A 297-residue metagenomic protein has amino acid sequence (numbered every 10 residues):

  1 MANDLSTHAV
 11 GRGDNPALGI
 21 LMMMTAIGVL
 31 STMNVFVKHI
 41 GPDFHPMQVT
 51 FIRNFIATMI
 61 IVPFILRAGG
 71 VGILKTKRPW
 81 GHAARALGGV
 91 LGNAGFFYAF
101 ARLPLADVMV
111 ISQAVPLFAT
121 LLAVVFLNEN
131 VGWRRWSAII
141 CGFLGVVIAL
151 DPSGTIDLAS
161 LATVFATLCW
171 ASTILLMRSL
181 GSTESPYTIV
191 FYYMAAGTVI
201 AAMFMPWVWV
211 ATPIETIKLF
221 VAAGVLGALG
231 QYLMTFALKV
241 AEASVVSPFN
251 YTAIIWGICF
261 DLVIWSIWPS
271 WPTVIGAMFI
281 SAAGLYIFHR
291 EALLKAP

Functional and structural regions predicted by a protein language model:
M1-G28, T58-A84, A195, V199-A222 (+2 more regions): Membrane-interface interhelical linkers
A2-S6, I255-P297: C-terminal-most transmembrane helix of multi-pass membrane proteins
I27-T32, V62, A86-A94, P116-L121 (+6 more regions): Hydrophobic/small/kink-forming positions within alpha-helical transmembrane segments of polytopic membrane proteins
V35-K38, P46-M47, I61, S153-A211 (+2 more regions): Transmembrane alpha-helical segments that form core, pore/gating elements of small-molecule transporters/exporters
A68-D107, S112, I148, V225-V240: Specific transmembrane alpha-helical segments of multi-pass solute transporters/efflux pumps, especially DMT/EamA
Y98, V115-S137, I255-V274: C-terminal transmembrane-helix exit sites in multi-pass transporters
V108-A114, L180, E184-Y193, Q231-L262: Helix-helix packing/entry segments at the starts of transmembrane helices
R134-L150, W170, P272-E291: Hydrophobic transmembrane alpha-helices of multi-pass small-molecule transport proteins
